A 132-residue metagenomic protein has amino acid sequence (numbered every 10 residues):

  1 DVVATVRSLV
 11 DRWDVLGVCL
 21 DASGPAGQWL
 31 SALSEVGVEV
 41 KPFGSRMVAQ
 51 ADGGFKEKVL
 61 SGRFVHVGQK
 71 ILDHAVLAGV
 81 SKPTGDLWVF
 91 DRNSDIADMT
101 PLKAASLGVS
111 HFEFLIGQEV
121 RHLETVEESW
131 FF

Functional and structural regions predicted by a protein language model:
D1-S45, G53, H66-F132: RNase H-like, metal-dependent nuclease domains and their acidic two-metal-ion catalytic environment used
G53-S61: Short, surface-exposed amphipathic charged segments that create phosphate/polyanion-binding patches used for binding
